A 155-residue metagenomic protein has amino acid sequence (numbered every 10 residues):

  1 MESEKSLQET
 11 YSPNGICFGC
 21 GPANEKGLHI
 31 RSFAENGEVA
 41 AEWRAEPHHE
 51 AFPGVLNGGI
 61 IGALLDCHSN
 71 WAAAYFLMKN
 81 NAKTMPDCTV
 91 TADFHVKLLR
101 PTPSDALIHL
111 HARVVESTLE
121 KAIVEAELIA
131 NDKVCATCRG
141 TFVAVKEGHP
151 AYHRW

Functional and structural regions predicted by a protein language model:
M1-A51: Non-catalytic linker/capping segments at the edges of enzyme domains
M1-Y11, T102-H109, R113-W155: HotDog/MaoC-like acyl-thioester-processing domains
G27, T91-D93, I123: Short coil/loop residues immediately preceding or within conserved phosphate-binding loops of NTP-utilizing enzyme
A40-C67, A72: A conserved, well-ordered hydrophobic junction motif at loop->secondary-structure transitions
W43-A45, L98, A144: Hydrophobic residues in beta-strands and at strand termini
N70-H109: Hydrophobic beta-strand-centered segment that forms part of the acyl-chain substrate-binding groove
